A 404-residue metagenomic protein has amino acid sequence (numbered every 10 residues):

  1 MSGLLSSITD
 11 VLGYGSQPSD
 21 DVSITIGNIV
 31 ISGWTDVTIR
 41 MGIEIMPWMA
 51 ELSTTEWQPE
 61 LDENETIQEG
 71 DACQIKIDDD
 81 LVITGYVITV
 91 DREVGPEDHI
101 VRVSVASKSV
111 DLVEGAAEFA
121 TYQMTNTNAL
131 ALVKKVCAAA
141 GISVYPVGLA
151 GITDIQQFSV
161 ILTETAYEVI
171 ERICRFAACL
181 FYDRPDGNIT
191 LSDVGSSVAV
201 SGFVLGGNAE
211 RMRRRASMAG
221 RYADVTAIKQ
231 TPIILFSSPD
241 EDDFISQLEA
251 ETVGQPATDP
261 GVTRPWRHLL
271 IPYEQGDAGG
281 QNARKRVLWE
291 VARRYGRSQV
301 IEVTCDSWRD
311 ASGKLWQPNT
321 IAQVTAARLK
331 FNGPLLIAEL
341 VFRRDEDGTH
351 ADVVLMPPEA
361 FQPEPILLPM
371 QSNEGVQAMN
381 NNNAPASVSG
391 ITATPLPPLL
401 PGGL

Functional and structural regions predicted by a protein language model:
M1-L12, V82, D91, G95-L112 (+2 more regions): Short beta-strand-centered interaction patches in the first periplasmic/extracellular domains of large envelope
M1-T38, V225: Polar/acidic, low-complexity leader/linker segments enriched in S/T/G and N/D
S2, P59-V147: Surface-exposed cap/loop segments at beta↔alpha junctions
S2-S16, T121, T125-A150, T163-A166 (+1 more regions): Intrinsically disordered, low-complexity terminal/linker regions enriched in Pro/Ser/Gly and acidic residues
I31, Q74-V105, A322-V354: Short beta-strand and beta-hairpin "edge-sheet" elements
D36-T66, E210-L404: An acidic/polar, Gly/Ser/Thr-rich interaction patch typically located in mid-to-C-terminal regions of proteins
V113-F119, S201-V204, H350, E364-P369: Short, charged, solvent-exposed linker or helix-capping segments at domain edges/interfaces that act as flexible hinges
